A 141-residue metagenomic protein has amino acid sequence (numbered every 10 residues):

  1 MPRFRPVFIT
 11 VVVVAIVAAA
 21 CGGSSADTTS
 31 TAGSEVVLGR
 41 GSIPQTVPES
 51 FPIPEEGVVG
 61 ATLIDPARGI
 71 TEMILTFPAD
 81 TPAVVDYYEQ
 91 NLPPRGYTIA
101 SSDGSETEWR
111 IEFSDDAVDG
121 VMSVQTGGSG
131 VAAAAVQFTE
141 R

Functional and structural regions predicted by a protein language model:
P2-I9, V14-V17, G22-R141: An acidic-aromatic pocket/loop used at catalytic or ligand-binding sites
